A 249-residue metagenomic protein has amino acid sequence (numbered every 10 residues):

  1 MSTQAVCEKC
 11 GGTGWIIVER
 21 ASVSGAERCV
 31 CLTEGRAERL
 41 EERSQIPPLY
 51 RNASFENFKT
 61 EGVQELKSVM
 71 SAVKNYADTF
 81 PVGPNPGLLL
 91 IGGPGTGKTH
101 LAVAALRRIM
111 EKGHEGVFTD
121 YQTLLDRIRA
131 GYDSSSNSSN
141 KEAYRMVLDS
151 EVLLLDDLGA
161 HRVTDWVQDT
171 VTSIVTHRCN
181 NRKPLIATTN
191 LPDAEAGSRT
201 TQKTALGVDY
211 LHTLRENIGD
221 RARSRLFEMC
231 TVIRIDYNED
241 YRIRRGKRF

Functional and structural regions predicted by a protein language model:
M1-S68, Y237, I243-F249: A short, basic N-terminal segment
K59-L88: Pre-Walker A (pre-P-loop) alpha-helix and adjacent loop at the N terminus of AAA/AAA+ ATPase modules, a conserved
E65-M70, M110-D149, R162-D165: Short glycine-rich substrate-engagement loop in P-loop NTPases that contacts/grips substrate
P84-A102: Walker A/P-loop nucleotide-binding motif
H100-H114: P-loop NTPase Walker A phosphate-binding motif
H114-E115, D149-V152, N181-A187: Loop/turn-to-beta-strand initiation segments
D126-R127, G131, A160-F249: Replace "adjacent to P-loop NTPase cores in ATP/GTP-dependent enzymes" with "adjacent to NTP-binding cores
